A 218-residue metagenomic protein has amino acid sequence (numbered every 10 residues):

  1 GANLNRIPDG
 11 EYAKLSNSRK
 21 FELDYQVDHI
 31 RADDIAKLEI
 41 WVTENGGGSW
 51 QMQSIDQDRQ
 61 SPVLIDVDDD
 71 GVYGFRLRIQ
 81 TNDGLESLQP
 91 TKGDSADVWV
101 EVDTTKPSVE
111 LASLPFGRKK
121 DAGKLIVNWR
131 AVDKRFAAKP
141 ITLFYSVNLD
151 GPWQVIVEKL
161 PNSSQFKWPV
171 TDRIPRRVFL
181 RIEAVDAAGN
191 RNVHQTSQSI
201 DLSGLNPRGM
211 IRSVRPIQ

Functional and structural regions predicted by a protein language model:
G1-R6, D94-E110, Q198-Q218: Flexible, low-complexity linkers/stalks enriched in Thr/Pro that connect modular domains
A13-S18, F116-G123: Short, solvent-exposed loop/linker segments at the N-terminal edge of repeated beta-sheet extracellular domains
V27-D33, T81, R130-F136, D186: Extracellular acidic, Ser/Thr/Pro-rich low-complexity tracts
M52-R59, I156-N162: Short beta-strand segments within Ig-like beta-sandwich modules, predominantly Fibronectin type-III
S61-V63, S164-W168: Short strand-edge motifs at loop-to-beta-strand transitions and within beta-strands of extracellular beta-rich domains
D66-V72, T171-R176: Surface-exposed, short loops/turns at beta-strand junctions within beta-sandwich domains
Q80-L88, V185-N190: Short, solvent-exposed loop/turn segments at the edges of extracellular beta-sandwich modules
